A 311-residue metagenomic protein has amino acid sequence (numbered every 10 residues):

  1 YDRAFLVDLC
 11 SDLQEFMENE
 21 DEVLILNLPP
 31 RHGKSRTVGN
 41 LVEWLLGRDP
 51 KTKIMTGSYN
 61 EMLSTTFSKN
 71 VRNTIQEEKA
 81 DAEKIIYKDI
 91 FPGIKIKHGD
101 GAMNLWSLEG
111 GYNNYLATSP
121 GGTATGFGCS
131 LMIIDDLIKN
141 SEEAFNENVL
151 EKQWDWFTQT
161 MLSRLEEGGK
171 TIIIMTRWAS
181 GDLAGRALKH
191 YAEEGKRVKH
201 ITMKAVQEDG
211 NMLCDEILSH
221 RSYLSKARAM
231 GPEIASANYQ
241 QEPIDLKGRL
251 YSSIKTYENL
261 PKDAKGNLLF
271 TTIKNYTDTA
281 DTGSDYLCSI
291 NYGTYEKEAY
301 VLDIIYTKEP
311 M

Functional and structural regions predicted by a protein language model:
Y1-V23: Pre-P-loop entry segment of helicase/translocase ATPase cores
L26, T56: Hydrophobic anchor at the beta1->P-loop junction of P-loop NTPases
T37, L41: Hydrophobic positions on the alpha1 helix immediately C-terminal to the Walker A/P-loop
G57-A124: Conserved nucleotide-state-sensing and coupling region of NTP-binding domains
D100-F157: Conserved RecA-like ASCE ATPase "motif II neighborhood" in helicase/translocase motors
F145-D209: ASCE P-loop NTPase helicase motor core
G210-T277: ATPase catalytic-site recognition across NTP-hydrolyzing enzymes
K265-G266, N291-M311: Nucleic-acid-processing active sites and adjacent nucleic-acid-binding tracks, predominantly divalent metal-dependent
